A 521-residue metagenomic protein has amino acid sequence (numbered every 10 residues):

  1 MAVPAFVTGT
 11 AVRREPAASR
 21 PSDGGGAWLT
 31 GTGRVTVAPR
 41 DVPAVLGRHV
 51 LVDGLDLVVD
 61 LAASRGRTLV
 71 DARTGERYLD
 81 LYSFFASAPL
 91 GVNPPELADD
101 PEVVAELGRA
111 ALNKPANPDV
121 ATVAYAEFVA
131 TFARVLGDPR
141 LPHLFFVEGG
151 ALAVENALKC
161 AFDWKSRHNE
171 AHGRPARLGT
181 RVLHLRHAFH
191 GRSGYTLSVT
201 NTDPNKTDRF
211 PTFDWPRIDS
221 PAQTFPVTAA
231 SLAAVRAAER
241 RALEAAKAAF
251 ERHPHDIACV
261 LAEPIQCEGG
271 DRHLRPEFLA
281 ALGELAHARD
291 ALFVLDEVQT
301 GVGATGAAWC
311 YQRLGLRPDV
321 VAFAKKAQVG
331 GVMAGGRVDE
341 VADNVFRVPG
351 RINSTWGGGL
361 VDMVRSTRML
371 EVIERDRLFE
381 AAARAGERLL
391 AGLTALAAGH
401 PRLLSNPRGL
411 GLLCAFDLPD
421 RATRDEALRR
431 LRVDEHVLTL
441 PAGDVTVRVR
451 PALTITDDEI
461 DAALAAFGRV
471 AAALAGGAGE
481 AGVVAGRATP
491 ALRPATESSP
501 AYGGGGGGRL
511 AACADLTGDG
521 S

Functional and structural regions predicted by a protein language model:
A2-P4: Extreme N-terminal basic, low-complexity initiation segments that serve as generic localization/processing leaders
F6-E497, Y502, C513, S521: Conserved N-terminal phosphate-binding loop of PLP-dependent enzymes in the Aspartate aminotransferase
G504-G507: Intrinsically disordered, low-complexity regions enriched in glycine and serine
